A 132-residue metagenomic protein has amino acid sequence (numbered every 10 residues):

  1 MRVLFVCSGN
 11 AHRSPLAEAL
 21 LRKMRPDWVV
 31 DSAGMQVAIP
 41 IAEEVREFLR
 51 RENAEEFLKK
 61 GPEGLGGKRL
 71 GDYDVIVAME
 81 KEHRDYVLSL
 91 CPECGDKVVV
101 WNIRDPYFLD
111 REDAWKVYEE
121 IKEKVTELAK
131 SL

Functional and structural regions predicted by a protein language model:
M1-L132: Short polar/charged helix/loop
